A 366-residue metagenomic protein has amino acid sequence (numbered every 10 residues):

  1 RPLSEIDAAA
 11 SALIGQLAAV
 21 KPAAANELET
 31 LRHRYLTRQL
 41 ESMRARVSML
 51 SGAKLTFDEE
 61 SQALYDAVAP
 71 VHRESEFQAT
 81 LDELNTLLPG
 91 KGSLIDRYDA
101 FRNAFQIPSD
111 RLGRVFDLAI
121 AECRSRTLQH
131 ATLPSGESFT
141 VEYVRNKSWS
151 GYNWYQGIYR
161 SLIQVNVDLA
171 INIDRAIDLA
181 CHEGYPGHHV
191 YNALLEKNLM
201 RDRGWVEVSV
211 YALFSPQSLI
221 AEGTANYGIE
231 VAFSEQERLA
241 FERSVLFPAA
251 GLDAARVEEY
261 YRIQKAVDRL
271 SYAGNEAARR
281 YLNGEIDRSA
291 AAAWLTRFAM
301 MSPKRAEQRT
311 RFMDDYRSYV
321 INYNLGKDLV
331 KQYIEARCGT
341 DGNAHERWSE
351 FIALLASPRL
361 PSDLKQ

Functional and structural regions predicted by a protein language model:
R1-Q366: N-terminal maturation segment of proteins
